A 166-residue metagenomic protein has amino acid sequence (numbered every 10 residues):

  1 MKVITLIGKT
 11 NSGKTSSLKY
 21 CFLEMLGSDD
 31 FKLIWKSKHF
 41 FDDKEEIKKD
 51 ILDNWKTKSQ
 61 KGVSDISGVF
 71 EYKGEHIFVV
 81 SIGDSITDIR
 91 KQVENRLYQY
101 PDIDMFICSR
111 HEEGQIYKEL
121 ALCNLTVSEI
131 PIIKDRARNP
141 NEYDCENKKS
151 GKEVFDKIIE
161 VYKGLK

Functional and structural regions predicted by a protein language model:
M1-T5, D104-I107: Residue-level preference for the first positions of well-ordered beta-strands
K2-L26: Glycine-rich phosphate-binding P-loop
M25, D29, N124: Active-site catalytic pocket residues across diverse enzymes, especially alpha/beta-hydrolases
D30-R110, Y117: Conserved nucleotide-sensing/catalytic segment adjacent to the nucleotide-binding pocket in NTP-handling enzymes
D88-K91, N95-K166: Replace "adjacent to P-loop NTPase cores in ATP/GTP-dependent enzymes" with "adjacent to NTP-binding cores
